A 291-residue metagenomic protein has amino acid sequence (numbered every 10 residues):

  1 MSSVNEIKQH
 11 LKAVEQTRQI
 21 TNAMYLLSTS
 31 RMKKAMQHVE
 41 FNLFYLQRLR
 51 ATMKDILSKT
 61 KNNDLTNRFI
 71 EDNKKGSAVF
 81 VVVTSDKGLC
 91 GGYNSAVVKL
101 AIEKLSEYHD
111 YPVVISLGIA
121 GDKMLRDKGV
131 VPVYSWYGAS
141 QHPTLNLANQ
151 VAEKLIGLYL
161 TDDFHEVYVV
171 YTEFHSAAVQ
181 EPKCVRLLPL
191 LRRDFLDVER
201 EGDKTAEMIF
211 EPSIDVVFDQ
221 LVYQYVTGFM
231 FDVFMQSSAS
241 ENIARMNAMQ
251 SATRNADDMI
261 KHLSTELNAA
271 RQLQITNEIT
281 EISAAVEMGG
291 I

Functional and structural regions predicted by a protein language model:
M1-I291: C-terminal beta-strand-loop-alpha-helix "lid" module of Rossmann-like NAD(P)-dependent dehydrogenases
